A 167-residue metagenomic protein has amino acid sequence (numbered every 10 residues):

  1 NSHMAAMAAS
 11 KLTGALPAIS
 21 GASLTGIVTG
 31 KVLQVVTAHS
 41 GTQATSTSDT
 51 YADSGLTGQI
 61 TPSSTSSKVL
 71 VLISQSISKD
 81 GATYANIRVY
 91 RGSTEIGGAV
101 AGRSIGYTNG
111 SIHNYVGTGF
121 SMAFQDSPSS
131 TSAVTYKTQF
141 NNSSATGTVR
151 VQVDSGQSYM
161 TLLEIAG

Functional and structural regions predicted by a protein language model:
N1-Q43, G167: Glycine-rich, low-complexity segments
H3, M7-S10, A15, I27-T29 (+5 more regions): Residue-level signal for the start and early helices of compact helical domains
H39, Q43-T45, T50, T61-A133 (+1 more regions): Terminal beta-strand-rich extracellular "head" domains that mediate receptor/glycan or other ligand binding
L56-G58: Extended, low-complexity regulatory regions
